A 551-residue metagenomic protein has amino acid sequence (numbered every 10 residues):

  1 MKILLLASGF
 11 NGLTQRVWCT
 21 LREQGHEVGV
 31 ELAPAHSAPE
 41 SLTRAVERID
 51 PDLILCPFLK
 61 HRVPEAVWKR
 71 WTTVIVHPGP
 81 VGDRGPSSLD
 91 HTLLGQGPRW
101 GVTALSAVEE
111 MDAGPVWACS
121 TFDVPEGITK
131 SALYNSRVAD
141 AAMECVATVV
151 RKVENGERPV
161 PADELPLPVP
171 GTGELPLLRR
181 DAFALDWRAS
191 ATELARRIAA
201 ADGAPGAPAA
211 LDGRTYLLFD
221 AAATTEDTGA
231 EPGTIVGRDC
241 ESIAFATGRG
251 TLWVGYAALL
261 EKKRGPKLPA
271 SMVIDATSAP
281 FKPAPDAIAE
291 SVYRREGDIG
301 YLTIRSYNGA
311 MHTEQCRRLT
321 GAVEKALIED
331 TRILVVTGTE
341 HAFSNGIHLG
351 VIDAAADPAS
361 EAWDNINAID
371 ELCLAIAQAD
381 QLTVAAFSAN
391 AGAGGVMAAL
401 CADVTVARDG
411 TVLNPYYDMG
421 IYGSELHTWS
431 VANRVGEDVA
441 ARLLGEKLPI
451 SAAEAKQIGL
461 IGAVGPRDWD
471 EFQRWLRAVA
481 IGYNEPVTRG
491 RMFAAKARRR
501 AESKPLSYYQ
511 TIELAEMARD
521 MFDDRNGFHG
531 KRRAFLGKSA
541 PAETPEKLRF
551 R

Functional and structural regions predicted by a protein language model:
M1-T20: N-terminal beta1-alpha1 ligand-phosphate binding loop
K2, P57-T172: Donor/substrate-binding cores of folate-linked one-carbon enzymes
L5-G9, D181-E290: An anion-binding loop in the catalytic cleft
E27-E40: A short beta-strand-loop structural module common to alpha/beta enzyme folds
V149, I461-N526: C-terminal long alpha-helix characteristic of the crotonase
A257-L259, K263-T337: Conserved CoA-thioester-binding segment of acyl-CoA-metabolizing enzymes
G297-L302, C316-D357, E371-V384, G410-T411 (+1 more regions): A structural preference for short, pocket-lining loop segments at secondary-structure junctions
Q378-D380, A386-A393, C401-V487: Crotonase-fold acyl-CoA enzyme core
